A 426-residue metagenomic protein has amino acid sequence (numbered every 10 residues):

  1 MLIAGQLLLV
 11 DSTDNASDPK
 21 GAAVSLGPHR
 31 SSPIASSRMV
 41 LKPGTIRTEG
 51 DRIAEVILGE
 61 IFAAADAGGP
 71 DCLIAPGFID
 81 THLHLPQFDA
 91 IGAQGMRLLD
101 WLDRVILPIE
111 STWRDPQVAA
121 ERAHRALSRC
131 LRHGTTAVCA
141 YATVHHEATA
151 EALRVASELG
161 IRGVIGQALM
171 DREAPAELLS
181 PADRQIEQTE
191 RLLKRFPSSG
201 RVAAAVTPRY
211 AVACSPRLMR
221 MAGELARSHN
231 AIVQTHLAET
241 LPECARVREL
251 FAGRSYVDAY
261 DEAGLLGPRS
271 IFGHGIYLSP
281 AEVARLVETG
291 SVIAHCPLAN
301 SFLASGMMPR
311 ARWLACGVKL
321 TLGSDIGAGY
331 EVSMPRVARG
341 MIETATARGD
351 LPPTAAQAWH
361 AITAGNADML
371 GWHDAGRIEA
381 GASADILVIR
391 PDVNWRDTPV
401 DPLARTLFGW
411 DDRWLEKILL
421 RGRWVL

Functional and structural regions predicted by a protein language model:
M1-A4, G59-W101, H124, S128-R132: Replace "His-x-His-based motif
M1-F62, L73: N-terminal metal-binding scaffold of metallo-dependent hydrolase/deaminase domains
I46, D51, D71, H82 (+15 more regions): Divalent metal-coordination and catalytic microenvironments
I91-E121, Q167-A182, T240-R269, T289-V292 (+1 more regions): Active-site gating loops and adjacent loop-to-helix segments of metal-dependent hydrolytic enzymes
G92-I161, Q185-S198: Alpha-helical scaffold segments that flank or form the walls of functional sites
E147-G275: Metal-coordinating catalytic core of metallo-dependent amide/deamination hydrolases
E262-R269, A311-V393: His/Asp/Glu-enriched, well-ordered alpha-helical/loop segment that forms or immediately abuts the divalent-metal
A384-L426: C-terminal cap of metal-dependent C-N hydrolases
